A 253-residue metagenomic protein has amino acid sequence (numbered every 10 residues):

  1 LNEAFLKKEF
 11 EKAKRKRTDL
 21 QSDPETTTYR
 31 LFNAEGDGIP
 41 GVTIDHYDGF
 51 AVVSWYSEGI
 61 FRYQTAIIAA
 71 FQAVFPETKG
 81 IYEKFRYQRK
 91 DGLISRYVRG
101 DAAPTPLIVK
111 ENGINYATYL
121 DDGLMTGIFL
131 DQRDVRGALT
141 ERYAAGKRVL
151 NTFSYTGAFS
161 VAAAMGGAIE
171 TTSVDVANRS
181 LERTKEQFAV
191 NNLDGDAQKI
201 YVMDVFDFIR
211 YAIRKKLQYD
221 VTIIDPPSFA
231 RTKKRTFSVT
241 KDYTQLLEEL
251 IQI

Functional and structural regions predicted by a protein language model:
L1-D48: Non-catalytic accessory regions of SAM-dependent methyltransferases
F32-D45, F61-F129, G137: Non-catalytic substrate-recognition/targeting regions of SAM-dependent transferases
L130-K147: Conserved alpha-helix/loop element of class I SAM-dependent methyltransferases that forms part of the SAM/SAH-binding
A145-Y155: Conserved class I S-adenosyl-L-methionine
T156-A168: Conserved SAM-binding loop of SAM-dependent methyltransferases across substrates and taxa, primarily the Class I
E170-D175: Conserved SAM-binding motif I beta-strand of class I
A177-I223: S-adenosyl-L-methionine
V205-I253: S-adenosylmethionine
